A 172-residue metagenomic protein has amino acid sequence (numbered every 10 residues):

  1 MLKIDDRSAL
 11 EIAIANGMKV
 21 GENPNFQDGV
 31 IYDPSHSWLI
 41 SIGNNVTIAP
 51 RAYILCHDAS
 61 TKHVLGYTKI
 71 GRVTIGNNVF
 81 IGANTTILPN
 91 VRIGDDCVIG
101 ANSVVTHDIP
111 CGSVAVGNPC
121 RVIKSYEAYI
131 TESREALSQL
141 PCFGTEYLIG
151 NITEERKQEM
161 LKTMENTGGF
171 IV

Functional and structural regions predicted by a protein language model:
M1-G17, N23, C120-V172: Terminal amphipathic alpha-helical/low-complexity segments used for targeting or macromolecular assembly
D6-E11, G29, P34-S35: Short glycine/threonine/proline-enriched tight-turn/helix- or strand-capping micro-motif at secondary-structure
E22, Q27-D28, D33, G43-N44 (+11 more regions): Left-handed beta-helix
I31, W38, R121: Glycine-/small-residue-rich active-site loops that bind phosphorylated ligands and cofactors
H36-L39, Y126: Conserved strand-to-helix beginnings and helix N-cap segments that scaffold or border functional pockets
T61-Y67: Flexible, solvent-exposed loop segments that connect beta-strands
